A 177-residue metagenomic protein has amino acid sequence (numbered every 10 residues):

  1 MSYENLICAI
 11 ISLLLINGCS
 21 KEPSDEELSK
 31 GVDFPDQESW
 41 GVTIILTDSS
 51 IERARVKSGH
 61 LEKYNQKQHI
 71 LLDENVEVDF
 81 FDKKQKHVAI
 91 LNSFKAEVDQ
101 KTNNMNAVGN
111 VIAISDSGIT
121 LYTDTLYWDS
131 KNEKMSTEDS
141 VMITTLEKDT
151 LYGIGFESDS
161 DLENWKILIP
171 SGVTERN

Functional and structural regions predicted by a protein language model:
M1-N177: Mature-chain termini and adjacent capping regions
